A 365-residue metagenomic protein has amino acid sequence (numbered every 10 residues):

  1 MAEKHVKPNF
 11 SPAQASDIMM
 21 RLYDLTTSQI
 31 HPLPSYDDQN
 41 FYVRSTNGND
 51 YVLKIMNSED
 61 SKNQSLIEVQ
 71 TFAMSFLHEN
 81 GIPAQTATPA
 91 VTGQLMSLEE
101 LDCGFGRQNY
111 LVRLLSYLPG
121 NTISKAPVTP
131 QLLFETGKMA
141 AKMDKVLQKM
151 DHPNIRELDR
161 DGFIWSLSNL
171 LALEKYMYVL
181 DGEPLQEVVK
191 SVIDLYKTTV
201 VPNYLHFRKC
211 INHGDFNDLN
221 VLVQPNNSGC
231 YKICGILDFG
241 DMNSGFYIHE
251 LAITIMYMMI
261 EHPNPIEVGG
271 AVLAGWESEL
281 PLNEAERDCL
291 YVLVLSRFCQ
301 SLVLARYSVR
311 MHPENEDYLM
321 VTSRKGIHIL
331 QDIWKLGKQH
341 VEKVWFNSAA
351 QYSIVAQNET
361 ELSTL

Functional and structural regions predicted by a protein language model:
M1-L95, P225-C230, F346-L365: Conserved NTP-binding catalytic cores of kinases and kinase-like/nucleotidyltransferase enzymes across multiple kinase
A2-E3, K175-M177, Q300-L365: ATP/Mg2+ or Mg2+-diphosphate-binding catalytic cores that bind nucleotide phosphates or diphosphates via glycine-rich
S11-M19, D151-H152, L170-G214, Q224-Y231: An alpha-helical support segment within catalytic cores of ATP-dependent transferases
D37-S45, N49-V52, A87, V146 (+2 more regions): Active-site acidic catalytic loop and adjacent metal/ATP-binding pocket of ATP-dependent phosphoryl transfer enzymes
T46-N154: ATP-binding pocket architecture of kinase catalytic cores
S58, G93, Q108-A126, L170-V179 (+1 more regions): A glycine-centered beta->alpha junction motif in the catalytic cores of kinase/phosphotransferase enzymes
I123-P184, F207-K209, L293: A cross-family kinase active-site recognition segment
Y247-P281, L295-P313: Active-site activation/catalytic loop segments of kinase-like enzymes and analogous catalytic loops in related
